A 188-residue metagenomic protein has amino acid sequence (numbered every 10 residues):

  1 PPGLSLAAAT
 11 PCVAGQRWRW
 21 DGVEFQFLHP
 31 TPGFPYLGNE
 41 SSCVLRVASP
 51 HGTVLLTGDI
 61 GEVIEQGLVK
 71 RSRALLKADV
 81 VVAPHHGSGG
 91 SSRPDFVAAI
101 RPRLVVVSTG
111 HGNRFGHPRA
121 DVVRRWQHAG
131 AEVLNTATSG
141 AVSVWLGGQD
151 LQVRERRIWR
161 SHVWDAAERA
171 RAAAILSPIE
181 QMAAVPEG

Functional and structural regions predicted by a protein language model:
P1-G188: Non-globular, low-confidence helical/coil segments that flank catalytic cores
